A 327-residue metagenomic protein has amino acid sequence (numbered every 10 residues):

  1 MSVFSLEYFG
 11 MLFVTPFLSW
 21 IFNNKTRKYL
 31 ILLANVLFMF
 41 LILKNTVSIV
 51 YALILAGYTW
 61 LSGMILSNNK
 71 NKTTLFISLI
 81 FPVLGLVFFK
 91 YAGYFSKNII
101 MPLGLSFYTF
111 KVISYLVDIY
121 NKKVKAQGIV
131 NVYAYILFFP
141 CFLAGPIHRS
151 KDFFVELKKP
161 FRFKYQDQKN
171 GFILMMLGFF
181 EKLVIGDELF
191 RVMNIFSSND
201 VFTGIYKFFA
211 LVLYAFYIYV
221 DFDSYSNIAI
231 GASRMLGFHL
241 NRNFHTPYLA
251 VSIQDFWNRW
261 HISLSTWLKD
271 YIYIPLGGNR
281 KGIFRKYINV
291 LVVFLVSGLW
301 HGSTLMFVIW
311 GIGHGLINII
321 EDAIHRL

Functional and structural regions predicted by a protein language model:
M1-L327: Membrane-embedded transmembrane alpha-helical bundles that form the catalytic cores of multi-pass lipid-modifying
